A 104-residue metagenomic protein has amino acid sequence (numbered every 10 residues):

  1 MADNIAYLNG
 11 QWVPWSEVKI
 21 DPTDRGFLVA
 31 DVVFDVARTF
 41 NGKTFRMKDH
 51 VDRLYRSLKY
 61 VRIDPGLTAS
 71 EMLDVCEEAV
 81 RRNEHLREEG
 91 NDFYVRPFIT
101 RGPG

Functional and structural regions predicted by a protein language model:
M1-G104: Conserved alpha/beta cores of soluble small-molecule-handling proteins
